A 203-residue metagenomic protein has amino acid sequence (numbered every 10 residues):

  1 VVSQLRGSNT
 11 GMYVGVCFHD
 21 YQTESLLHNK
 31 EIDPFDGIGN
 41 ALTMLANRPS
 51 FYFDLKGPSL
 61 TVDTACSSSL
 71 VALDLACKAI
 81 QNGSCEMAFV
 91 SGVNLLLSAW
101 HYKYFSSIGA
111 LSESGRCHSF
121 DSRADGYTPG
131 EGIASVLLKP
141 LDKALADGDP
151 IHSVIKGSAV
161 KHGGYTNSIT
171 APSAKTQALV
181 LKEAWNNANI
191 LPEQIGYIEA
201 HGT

Functional and structural regions predicted by a protein language model:
V1-T203: Condensing-enzyme catalytic core of the thiolase-fold
